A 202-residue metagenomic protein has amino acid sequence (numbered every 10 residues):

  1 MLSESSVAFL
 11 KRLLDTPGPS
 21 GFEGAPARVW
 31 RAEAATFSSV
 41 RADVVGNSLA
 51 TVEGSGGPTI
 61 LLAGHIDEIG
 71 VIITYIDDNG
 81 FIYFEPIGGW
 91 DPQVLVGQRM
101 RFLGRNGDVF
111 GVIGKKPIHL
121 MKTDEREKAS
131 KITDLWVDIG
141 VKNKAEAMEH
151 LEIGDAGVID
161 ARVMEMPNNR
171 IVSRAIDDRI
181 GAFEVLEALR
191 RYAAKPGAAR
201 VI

Functional and structural regions predicted by a protein language model:
M1-I202: N-terminal hydrophobic/helix-forming segments and targeting peptides
